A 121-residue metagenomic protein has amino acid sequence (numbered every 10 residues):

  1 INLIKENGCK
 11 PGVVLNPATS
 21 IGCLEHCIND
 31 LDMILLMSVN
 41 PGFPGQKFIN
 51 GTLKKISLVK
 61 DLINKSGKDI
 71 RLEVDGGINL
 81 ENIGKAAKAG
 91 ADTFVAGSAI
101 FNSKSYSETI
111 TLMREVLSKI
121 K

Functional and structural regions predicted by a protein language model:
I1-R71: Conserved anion-binding
T19-L31, G76-F94: Catalytic cores of alpha/beta
I34, V59, D75, A86 (+2 more regions): Conserved, mostly hydrophobic/aromatic
L35-G45, A89-I110: Glycine-rich phosphate-binding active-site loops on the catalytic face of alpha/beta enzymes
T52, N79, Y106: Aromatic/hydrophobic pocket-lining residues that form the small-molecule binding cavity in soluble enzyme cores
K60-I63, L117, K121: Conserved hydrophobic residues forming the short capping helix/wall of the S-adenosyl-L-methionine
A87, T109-I110, R114, S118: C-terminal active-site rim and adjoining tail of enzyme catalytic domains
